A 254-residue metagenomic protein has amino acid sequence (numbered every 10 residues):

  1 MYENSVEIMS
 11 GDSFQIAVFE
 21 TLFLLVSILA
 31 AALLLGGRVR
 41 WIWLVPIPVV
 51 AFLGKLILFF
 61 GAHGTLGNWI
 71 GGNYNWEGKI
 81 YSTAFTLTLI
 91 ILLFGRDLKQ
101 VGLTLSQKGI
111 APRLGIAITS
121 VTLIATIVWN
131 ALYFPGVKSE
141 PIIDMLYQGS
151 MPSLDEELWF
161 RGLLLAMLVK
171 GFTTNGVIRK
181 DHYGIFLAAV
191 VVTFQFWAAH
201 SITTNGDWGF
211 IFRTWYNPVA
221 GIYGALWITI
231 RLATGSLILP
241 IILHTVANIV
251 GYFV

Functional and structural regions predicted by a protein language model:
M1-D97, I249-V254: N-terminal, membrane-interfacial amphipathic/helix-forming hydrophobic leader that caps and precedes the first
S5-M9, S13-I28, I124-V254: Transmembrane helix-loop-helix hairpins at the membrane interface of multi-pass integral membrane proteins
A32-V45, L98-G109, T173-H182: Membrane-interface helix-boundary motifs at transmembrane edges
L34-G36, T122, A220: Intrinsically disordered, low-complexity regions enriched in Ser/Pro/Gly/Gln/His and often acidic
I47-A51, I118-T119, V192: Hydrophobic alpha-helical transmembrane segments of polytopic
A84-K108, I116-I124: N-terminal capping/interface segment
A111-G115, Q148: Alpha-helical membrane-spanning segments of integral membrane proteins, especially the hydrophobic core of TM bundles
G115-I116, H244: Residue-level recognition of transmembrane alpha-helices in multi-pass small-molecule transporters/permeases
